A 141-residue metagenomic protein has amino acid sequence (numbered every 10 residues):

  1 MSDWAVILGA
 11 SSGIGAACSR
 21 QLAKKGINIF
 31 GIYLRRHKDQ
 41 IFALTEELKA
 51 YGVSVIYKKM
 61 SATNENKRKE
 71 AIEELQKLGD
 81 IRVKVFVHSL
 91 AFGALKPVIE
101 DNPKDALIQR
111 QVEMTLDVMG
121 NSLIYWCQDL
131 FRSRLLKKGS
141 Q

Functional and structural regions predicted by a protein language model:
W4-I7, V83-A91: Conserved hydrophobic beta-strands of the Rossmann-like cofactor-binding core in SDR/related NAD(P)H-dependent
S11-S12: Conserved glycine-rich cofactor-binding loop
G15-A16: N-terminal Rossmann-fold NAD(P) dinucleotide-binding loop
K25, L78-D80, G93-P97, Y125-S140: A short helix-coil junction within the Rossmann-fold of NAD(P)-dependent oxidoreductases
G26-A43: Conserved glycine-rich Rossmann-like NAD(P)H-binding loop of the short-chain dehydrogenase/reductase
L48-N66: Rossmann-fold cofactor-recognition segment
T63-L78: Conserved Rossmann-fold cofactor-binding substructure of NAD(P)-dependent oxidoreductases
D80, K84, H88, I99-C127: Catalytic Tyr-X3-Lys loop
